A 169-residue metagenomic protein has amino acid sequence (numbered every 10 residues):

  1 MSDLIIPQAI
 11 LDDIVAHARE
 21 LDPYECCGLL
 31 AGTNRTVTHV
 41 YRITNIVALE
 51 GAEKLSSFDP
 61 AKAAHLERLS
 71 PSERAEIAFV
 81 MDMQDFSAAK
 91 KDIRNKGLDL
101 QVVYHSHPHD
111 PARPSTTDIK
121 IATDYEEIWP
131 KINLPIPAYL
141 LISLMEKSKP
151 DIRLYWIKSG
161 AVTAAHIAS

Functional and structural regions predicted by a protein language model:
M1-Q101, D110-S169: Conserved beta-strand-loop surface patch within small alpha/beta domains used for substrate/adaptor or ligand engagement
H105-H107: Short, well-ordered beta-to-alpha junction loops that form the rim of enzyme active sites and present histidine/acidic
